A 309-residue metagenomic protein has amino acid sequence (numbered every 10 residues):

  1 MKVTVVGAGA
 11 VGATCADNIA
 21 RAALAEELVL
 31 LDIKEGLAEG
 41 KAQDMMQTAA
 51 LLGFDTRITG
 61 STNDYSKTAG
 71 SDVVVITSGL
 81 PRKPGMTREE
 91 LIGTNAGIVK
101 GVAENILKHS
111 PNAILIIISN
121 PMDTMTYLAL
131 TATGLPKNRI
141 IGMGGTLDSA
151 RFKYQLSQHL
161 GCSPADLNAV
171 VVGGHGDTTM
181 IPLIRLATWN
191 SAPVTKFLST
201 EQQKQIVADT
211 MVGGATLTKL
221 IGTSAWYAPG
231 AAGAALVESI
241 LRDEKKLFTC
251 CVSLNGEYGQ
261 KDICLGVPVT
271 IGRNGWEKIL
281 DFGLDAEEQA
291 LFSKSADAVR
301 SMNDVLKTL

Functional and structural regions predicted by a protein language model:
M1-V3: Extreme N-terminal starter segment of soluble prokaryotic enzymes
A8-G9: Glycine-rich Rossmann-fold phosphate-binding loop(s) that bind the pyrophosphate of adenine dinucleotide cofactors
G12-A13: N-terminal Rossmann-fold NAD(P) dinucleotide-binding loop
I33-S71, R300-K307: Conserved N-terminal Rossmann-fold NAD(P) cofactor-binding segment
A50-I114: Rossmann-like NAD(P)-binding element
T87-K153: Rossmann-like NAD(P)(H) cofactor-binding subdomain of soluble oxidoreductases
T133-R139, D148-L309: C-terminal substrate-binding/catalytic lobe of Rossmann-fold NAD(P)-dependent dehydrogenases
